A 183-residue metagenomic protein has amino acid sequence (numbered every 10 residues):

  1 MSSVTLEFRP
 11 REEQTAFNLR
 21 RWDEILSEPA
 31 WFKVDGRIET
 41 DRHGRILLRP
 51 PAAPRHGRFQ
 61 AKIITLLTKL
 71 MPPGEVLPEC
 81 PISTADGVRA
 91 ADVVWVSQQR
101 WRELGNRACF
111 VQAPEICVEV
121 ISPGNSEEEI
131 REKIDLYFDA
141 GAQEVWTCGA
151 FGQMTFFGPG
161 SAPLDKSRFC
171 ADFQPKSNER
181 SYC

Functional and structural regions predicted by a protein language model:
M1-C183: Gly/Pro/Ser/Thr-rich low-complexity, intrinsically disordered segments predominantly at protein N-termini
